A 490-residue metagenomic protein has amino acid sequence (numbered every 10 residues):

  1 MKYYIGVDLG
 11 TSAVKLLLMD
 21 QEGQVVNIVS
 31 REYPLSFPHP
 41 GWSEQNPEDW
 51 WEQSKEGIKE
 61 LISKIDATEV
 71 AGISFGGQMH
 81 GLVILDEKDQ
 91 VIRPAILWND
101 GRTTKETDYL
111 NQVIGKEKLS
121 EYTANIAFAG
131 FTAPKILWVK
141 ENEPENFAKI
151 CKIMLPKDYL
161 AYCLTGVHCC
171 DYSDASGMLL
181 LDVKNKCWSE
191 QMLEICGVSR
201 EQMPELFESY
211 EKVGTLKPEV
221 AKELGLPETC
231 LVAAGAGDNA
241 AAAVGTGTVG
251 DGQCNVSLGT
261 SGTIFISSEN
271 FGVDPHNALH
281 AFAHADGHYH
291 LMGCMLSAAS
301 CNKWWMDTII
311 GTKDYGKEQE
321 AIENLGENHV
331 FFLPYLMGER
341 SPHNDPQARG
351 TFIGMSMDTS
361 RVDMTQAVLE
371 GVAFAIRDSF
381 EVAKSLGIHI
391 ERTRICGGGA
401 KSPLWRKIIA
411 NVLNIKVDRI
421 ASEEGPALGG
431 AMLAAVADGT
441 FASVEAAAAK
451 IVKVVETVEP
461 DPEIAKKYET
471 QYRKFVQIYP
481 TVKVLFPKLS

Functional and structural regions predicted by a protein language model:
M1-R93, E121, K149, A221-K222 (+4 more regions): N-terminal glycine/serine-rich phosphate-binding loop of ATP-dependent small-molecule kinases, especially carbohydrate
I5-G6, T104, N111-I126, P134-V167 (+3 more regions): Active-site core segments that coordinate phosphate-bearing ligands/cofactors across diverse enzyme families
L9, Q21, P47, E87 (+6 more regions): Generic detector of well-ordered alpha-helical packing
G23, N46, I73, D100 (+3 more regions): Residue-level signal for inorganic ion chemistry
P34-E44, K118-L119, C169-S176, S199-Q202 (+1 more regions): Gly-rich Lys/Arg/Thr-decorated short loops/hinges at beta-loop-alpha junctions or inter-strand turns that position
K59-W98, I126-T132, A161-D182, E205-E208 (+1 more regions): Short beta-strand-loop/turn "lid" adjacent to the catalytic site in phosphate-handling enzymes
C196-E208: A conserved helix-loop-beta module that forms one wall/lid of the active-site cleft in ATP-utilizing catalytic domains
